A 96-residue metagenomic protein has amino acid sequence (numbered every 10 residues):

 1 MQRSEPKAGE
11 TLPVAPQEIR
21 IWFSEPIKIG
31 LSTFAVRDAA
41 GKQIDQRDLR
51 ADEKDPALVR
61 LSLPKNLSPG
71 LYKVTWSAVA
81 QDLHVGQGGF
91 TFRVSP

Functional and structural regions predicted by a protein language model:
M1-A15: N-terminal edge beta-strand
R3, T33, Q46, R60 (+1 more regions): Well-ordered beta-strand positions in beta-sheet-rich domains
G9, G41-K42, L83: Detector for glycine-centered tight turns/loop "hinges" at secondary-structure junctions
A15, L63, S68-V74: A glycine-anchored, Pro-Gly-centered beta-turn/N-cap motif
E18-E25, Q81-P96: Extended, polar beta-sheet/loop recognition surfaces of beta-rich domains that mediate binding to diverse ligands
I19-R47: Short, surface-exposed alpha-helix to beta-strand junction/turn motifs within ectodomains of secreted and cell-envelope
K54-L61: Aromatic sugar-binding surface patches on proteins that engage polysaccharides or sugar-phosphate polymers
